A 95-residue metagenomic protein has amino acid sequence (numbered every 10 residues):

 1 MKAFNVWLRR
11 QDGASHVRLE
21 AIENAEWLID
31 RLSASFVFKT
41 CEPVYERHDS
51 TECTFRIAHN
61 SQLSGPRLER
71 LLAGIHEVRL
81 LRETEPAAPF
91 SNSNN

Functional and structural regions predicted by a protein language model:
M1-Q11, T40-S50: Short, flexible, solvent-exposed loop/turn segments with mixed acidic/basic and small polar residues
R9, E20, A58-N60, L81: A structural detector for beta-sheet-dominated domains
R9-S15, C53-A58: Short, hydrophobic beta-strand segments
H16-E26: Short, surface-exposed ligand-recognition loops at beta-strand->loop->(often short) alpha-helix junctions that present
E26-H48: A short, structured beta-strand/loop element
L28-S33, G65-E77: Short amphipathic alpha-helices in soluble, non-transmembrane regions that often serve as interface/regulatory elements
K39-Y45, A73-N95: Conserved short beta-strand edge segments in small beta-sheet-based binding/regulatory domains
V44-R70: Short, intrinsically disordered low-complexity segments
